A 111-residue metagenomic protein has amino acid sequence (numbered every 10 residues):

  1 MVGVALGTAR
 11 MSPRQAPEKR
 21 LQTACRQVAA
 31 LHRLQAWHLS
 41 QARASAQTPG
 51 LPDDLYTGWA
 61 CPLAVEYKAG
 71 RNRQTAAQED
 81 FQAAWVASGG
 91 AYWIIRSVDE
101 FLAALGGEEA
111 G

Functional and structural regions predicted by a protein language model:
M1-G111: Catalytic phosphate/metal-binding cores of nucleic-acid and nucleotide-processing enzymes, i.e., regions that mediate
